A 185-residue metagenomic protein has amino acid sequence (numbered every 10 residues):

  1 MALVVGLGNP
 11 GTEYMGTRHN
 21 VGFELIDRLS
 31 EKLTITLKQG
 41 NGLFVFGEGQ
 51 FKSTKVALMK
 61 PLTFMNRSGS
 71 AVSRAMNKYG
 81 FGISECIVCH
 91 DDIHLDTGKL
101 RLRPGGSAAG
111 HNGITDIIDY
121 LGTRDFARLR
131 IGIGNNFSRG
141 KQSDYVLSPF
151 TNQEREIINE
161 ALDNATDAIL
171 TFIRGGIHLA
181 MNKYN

Functional and structural regions predicted by a protein language model:
A2-G105, T115-L129, N136-K141, S148 (+1 more regions): Nucleotide and nucleotide-moiety/phosphate-recognizing core
G110-G113: Hydrophobic alpha-helical segments within soluble ligand-binding/sensing domains
